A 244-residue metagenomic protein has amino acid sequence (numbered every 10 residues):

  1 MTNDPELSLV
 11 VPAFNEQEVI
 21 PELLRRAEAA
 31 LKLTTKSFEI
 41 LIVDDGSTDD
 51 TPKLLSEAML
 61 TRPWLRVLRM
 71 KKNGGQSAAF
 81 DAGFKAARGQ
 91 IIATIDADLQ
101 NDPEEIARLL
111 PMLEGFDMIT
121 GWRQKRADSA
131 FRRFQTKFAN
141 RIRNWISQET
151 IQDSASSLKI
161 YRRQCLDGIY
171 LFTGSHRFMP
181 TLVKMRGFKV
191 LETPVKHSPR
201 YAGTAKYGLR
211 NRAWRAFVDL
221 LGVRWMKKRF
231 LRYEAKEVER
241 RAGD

Functional and structural regions predicted by a protein language model:
M1-A130, I142, Q164, M185 (+3 more regions): Structured catalytic core of nucleotide-sugar glycosyltransferases
M1-E6, Q148, F172-D244: Hydrophobic helical membrane-anchoring modules
F80, I106, Q135, A139 (+3 more regions): A general structural signal for well-ordered alpha-helical segments in protein cores
K85, P111, T136, N140 (+3 more regions): Generic alpha-helical structural context detector
K85, R132, K159, H176-R177: Residues that recognize and position ribonucleotide moieties
F116-D167, V218-L221: Short, flexible, basic/aromatic active-site loop/helix in glycosyltransferases
